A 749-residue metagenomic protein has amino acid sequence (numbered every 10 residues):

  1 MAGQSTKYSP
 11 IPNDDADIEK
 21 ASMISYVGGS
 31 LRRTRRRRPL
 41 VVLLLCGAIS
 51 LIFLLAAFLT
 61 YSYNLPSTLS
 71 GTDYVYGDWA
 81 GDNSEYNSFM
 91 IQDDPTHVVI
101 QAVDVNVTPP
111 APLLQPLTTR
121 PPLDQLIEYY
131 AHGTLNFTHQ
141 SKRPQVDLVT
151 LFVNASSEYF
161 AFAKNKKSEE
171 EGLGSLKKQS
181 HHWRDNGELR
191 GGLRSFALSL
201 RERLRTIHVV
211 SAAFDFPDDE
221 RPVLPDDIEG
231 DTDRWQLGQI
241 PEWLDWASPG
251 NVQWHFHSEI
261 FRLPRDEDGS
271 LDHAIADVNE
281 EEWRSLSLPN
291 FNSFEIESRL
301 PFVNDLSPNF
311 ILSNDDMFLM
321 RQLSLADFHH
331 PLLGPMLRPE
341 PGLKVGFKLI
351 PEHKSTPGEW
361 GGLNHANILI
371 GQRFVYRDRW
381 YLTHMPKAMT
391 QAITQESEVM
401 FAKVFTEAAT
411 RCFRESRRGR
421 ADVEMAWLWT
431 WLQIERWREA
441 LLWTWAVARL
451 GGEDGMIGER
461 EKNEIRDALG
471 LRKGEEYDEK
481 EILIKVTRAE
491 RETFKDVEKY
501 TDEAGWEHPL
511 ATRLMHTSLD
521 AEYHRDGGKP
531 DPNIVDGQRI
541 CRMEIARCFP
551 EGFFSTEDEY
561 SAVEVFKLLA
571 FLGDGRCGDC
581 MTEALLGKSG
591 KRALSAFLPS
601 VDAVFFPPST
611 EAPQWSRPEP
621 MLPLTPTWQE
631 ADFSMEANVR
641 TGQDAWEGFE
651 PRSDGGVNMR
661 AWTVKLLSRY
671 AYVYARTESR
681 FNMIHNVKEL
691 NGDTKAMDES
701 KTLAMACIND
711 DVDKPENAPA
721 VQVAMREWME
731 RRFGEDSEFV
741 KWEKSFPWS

Functional and structural regions predicted by a protein language model:
A2-H182, R472, E479-S749: Juxtamembrane luminal stem/stalk of type II transmembrane Golgi/ER carbohydrate-processing enzymes
S156-F160, D215-E220, L263-R265, F318-Q322 (+2 more regions): Short catalytic/ligand-binding loop motif for oxyanion handling, primarily in non-cytosolic enzymes, centered on
A163-S168, V223-E229, L325-L332: Short secondary-structure boundary/capping segments
L173-K177, L224-L306: Active-site-proximal specificity loops/subdomain of glycosyltransferases
Q179-W183, R284-S287, A409-R420: Active-site rim elements
S195-R203: Short, acidic, metal-binding catalytic loop of nucleotide-sugar glycosyltransferases
D215, R299-L343: GT-A fold catalytic core of metal-dependent nucleotide-sugar glycosyltransferases, centered on the diacidic
P339-F494, E498-Y500: Catalytic core and acceptor-binding pocket of nucleotide-sugar-dependent glycosyltransferases
